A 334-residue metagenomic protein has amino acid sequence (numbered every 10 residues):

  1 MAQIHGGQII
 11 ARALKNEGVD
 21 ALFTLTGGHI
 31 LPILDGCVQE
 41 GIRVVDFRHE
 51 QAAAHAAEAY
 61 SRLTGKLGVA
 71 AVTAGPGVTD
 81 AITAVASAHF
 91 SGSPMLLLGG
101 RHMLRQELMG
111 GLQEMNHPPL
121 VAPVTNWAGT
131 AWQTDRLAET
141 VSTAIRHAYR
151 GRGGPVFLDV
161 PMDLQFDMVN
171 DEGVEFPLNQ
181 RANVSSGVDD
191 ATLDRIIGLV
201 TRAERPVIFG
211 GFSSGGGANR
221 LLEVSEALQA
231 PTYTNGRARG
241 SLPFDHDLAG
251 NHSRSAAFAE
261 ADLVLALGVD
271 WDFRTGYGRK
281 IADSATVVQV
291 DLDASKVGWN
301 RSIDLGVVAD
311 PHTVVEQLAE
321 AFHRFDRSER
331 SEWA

Functional and structural regions predicted by a protein language model:
M1-E332: N-terminal alpha/beta PP-like core and its mobile active-site loop of ThDP/TPP-dependent enzymes
